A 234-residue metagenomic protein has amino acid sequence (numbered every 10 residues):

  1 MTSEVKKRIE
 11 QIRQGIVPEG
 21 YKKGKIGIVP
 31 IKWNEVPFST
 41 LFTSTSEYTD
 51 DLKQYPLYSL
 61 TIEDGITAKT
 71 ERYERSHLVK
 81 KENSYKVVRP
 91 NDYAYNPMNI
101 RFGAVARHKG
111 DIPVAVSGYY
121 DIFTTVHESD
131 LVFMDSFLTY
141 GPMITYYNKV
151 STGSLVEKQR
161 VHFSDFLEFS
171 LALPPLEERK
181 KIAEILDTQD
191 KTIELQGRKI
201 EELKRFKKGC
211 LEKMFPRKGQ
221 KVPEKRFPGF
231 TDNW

Functional and structural regions predicted by a protein language model:
M1-K25, V222: Accessory (non-catalytic) regions of SAM-dependent nucleic-acid methyltransferases and partner specificity/recognition
E4, K25-V29, S170-R217, E224-F230: A structural feature that tracks compact, well-ordered secondary-structure segments with a strong bias toward
Q11-I12, V36-L173: DNA target-recognition domains and sequence-specific DNA-contacting regions of bacterial/archaeal
E19-T49, R226-W234: Non-catalytic DNA-recognition/assembly elements of restriction-modification systems
G20, F163-D165, D187: Short glycine-enriched loop/turn motifs at secondary-structure junctions
Y21-G24, G118-Y120, F166-E168, V222-E224: Short, solvent-exposed beta-strand edge segments and adjacent coil->beta transition regions
N34, V87, D130, E178 (+2 more regions): Hydrophobic (often cysteine-bearing) scaffold residues that line and stabilize catalytic clefts of nucleotide/cofactor
